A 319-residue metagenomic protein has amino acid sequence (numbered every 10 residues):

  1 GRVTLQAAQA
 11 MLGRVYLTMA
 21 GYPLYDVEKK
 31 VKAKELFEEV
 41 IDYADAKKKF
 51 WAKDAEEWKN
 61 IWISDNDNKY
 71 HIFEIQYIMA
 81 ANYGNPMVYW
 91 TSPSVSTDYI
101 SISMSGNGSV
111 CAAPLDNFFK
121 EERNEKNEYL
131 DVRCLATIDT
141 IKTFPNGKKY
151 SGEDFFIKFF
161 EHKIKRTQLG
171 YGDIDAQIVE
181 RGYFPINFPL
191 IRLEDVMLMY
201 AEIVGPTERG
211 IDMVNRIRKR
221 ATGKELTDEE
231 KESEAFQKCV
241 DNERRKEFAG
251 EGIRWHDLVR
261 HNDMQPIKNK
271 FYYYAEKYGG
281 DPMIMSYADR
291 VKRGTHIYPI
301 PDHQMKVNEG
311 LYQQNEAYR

Functional and structural regions predicted by a protein language model:
G1-Y83, E128-R319: Acidic/polar-rich alpha-helix caps and helix-coil junctions
T4, V110-E121, P301: Residue-level signal for threonine
Y83-S96, Y273: Short, polar loop/linker segments at the starts of domains and inter-domain junctions
V88, V110-A112, S151, F156: Intrinsically disordered, low-complexity, compositionally biased regions/tails
T91-D116: Short, cationic low-complexity segments
S101-S103, L115-E121, G223-D228: Charged, low-complexity surface segments at secondary-structure and domain boundaries
